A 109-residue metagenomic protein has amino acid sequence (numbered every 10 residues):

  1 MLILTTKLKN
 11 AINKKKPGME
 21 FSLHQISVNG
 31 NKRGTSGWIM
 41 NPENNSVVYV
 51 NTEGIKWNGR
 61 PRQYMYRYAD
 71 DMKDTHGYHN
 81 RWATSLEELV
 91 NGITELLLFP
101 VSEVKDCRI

Functional and structural regions predicted by a protein language model:
M1, T5, Y78-L86, L97: Intrinsic-disorder-associated interaction segments
M1-E43, D106: Negatively charged, low-complexity tracts enriched in Asp/Glu with abundant Ser/Thr
L2, Y49, P100-E103: Detector for intrinsically disordered, low-structure N-terminal pre-sequences
K16-P17, N41, N45, G59 (+2 more regions): Short, flexible coil/linker elements and helix-boundary hinge sites characteristic of intrinsically disordered
S22, M72-H76, K105-R108: Intrinsically disordered, low-complexity regions of eukaryotic proteins
N44-N91: Intrinsically disordered, low-complexity regulatory segments enriched in Ser/Thr/Pro and charged residues
G92-I109: Acidic, proline/glycine-rich low-complexity IDRs
